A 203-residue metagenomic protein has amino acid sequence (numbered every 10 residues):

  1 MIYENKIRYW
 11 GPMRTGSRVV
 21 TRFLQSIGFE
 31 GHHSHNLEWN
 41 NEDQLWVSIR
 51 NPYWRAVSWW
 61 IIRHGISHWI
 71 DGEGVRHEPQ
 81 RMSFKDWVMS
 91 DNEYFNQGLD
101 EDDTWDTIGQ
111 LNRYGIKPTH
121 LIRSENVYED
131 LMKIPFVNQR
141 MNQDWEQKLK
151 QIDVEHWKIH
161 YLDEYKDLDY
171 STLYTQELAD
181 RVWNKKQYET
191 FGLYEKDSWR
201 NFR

Functional and structural regions predicted by a protein language model:
M1-R203: Membrane-interface amphipathic segments in extracytoplasmic regions
